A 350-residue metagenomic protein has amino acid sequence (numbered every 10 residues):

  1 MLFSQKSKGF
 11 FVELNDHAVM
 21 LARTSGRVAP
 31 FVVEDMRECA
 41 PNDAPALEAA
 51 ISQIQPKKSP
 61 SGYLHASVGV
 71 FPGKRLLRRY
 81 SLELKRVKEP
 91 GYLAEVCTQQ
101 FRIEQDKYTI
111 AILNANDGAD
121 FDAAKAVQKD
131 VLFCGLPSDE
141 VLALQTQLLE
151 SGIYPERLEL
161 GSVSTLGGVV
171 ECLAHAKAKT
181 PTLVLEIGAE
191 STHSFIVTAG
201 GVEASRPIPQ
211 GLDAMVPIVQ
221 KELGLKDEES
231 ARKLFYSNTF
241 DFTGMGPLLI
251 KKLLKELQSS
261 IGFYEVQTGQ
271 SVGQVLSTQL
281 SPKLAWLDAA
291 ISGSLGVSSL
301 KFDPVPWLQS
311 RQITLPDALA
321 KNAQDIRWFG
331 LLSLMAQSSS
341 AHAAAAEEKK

Functional and structural regions predicted by a protein language model:
L2-F3, S7-R37, P60-G62, K125-K233: Small-residue (GG/TT-enriched) beta-loop-alpha framework at ligand/catalytic clefts
P30-P60, D241-G246: N-terminal phosphate-binding loop and adjacent alpha-helix
P60-G73, L148, Y154-E159, Q267-L280: Short glycine-rich phosphate-binding loop at a beta-alpha junction
V70-V131, E171-L173: Internal amphipathic helical hairpin motif
P209, K221-V275, L280-P282: Adenine-nucleotide phosphate-binding core of ATP-dependent small-molecule kinases
S271-L300, P304: Glycine-rich phosphate-binding loops at beta-strand->alpha-helix junctions
F302-K350: Glycine-rich phosphate-binding/hydrolytic loop that grips phosphoryl groups
